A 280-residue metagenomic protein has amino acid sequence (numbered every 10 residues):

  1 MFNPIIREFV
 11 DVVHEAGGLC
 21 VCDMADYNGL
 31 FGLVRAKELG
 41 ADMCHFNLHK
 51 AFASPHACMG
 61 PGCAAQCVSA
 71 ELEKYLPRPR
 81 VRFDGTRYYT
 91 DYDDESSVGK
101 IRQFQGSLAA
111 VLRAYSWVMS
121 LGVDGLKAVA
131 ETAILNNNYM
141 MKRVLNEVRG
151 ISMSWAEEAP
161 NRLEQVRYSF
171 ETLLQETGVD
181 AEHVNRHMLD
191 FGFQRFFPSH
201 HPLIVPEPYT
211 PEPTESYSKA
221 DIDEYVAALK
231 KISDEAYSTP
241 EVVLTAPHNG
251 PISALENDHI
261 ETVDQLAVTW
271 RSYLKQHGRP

Functional and structural regions predicted by a protein language model:
M1, G106, T132: Short, contiguous, pocket-lining structural segments that sit at or immediately flank catalytic/ligand-binding sites
M1-Y88, V179, P206-E207: Conserved PLP-enzyme active-site core in the AAT-like
C22-A25, Q103, T214: Glycine- and other small-residue-rich loops at beta-strand/loop junctions that grip anionic moieties
V34, D84-I101, V111, V118-P280: Non-catalytic terminal extensions of PLP-dependent enzymes
K50, A70-L72, S107, T172 (+1 more regions): A broadly conserved detector of short glycine/acidic/proline-rich loop/turn motifs that flank catalytic sites and bind
G60, G106-R113: Catalytic-loop motifs flanking and including active-site residues across diverse enzymes
